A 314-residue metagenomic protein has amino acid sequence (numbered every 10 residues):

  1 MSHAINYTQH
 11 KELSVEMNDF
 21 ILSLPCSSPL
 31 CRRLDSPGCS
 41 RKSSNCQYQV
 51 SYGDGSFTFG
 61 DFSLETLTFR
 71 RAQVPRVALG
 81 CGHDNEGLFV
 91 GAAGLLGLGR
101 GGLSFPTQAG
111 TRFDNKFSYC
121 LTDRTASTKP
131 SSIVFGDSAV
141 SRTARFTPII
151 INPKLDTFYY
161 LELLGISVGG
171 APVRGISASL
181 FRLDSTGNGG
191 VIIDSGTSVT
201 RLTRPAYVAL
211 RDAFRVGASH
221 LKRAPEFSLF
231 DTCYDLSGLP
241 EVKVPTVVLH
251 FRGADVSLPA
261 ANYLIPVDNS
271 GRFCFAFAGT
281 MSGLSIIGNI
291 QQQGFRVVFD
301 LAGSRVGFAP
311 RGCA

Functional and structural regions predicted by a protein language model:
M1-L30, L67, L95-G99, F181-L221 (+1 more regions): Aspartyl protease active-site motif detector
M1-V77, H83: Signature of the N-terminal lobe/flap region of pepsin-like aspartyl proteases
D19-F20, L24-P25, R32-S40, D61 (+6 more regions): Processing junctions and N-termini across compartments
N45, S51-L161, S270-C313: Aspartic protease core domain of the pepsin/retropepsin superfamily
G53, L79-N85, F135, P153-G165 (+5 more regions): Aspartic protease catalytic domain
